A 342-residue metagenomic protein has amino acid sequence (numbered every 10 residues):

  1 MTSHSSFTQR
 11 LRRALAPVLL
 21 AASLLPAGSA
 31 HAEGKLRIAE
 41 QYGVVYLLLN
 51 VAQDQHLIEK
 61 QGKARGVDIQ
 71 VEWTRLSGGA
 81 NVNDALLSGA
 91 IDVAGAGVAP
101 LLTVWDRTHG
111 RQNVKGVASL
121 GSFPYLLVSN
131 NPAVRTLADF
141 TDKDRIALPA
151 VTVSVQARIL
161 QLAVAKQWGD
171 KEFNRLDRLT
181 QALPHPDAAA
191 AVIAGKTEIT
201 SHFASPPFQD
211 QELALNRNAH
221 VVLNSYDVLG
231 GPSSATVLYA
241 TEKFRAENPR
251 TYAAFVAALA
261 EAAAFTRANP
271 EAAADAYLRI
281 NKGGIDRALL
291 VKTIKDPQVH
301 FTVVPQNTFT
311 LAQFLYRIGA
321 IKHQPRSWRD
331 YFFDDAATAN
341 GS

Functional and structural regions predicted by a protein language model:
T2-V18: Bacterial N-terminal signal peptides that target proteins for export
L19-A27: Hydrophobic core
G28-A32: Sec/Tat signal peptide C-region and signal peptidase I cleavage site
G34-F173, R178-A182, T200-P206, G231-P232: Short, glycine-/small- and polar/acidic-enriched structural segments that line small-molecule recognition paths
E59-D68, Y226-G230, D296-P305: Short, solvent-exposed loop/beta-turn-alpha elements that line the ligand-binding surface or hinge of extracytoplasmic
G169, R175-D177, Q181, P186-R279: Pocket-lining segment of extracytoplasmic ligand-binding domains
A246-K322: Secondary-structure end/capping motifs
L315-S342: Conserved C-terminal helix/tail region of periplasmic/extracytoplasmic solute-binding proteins
